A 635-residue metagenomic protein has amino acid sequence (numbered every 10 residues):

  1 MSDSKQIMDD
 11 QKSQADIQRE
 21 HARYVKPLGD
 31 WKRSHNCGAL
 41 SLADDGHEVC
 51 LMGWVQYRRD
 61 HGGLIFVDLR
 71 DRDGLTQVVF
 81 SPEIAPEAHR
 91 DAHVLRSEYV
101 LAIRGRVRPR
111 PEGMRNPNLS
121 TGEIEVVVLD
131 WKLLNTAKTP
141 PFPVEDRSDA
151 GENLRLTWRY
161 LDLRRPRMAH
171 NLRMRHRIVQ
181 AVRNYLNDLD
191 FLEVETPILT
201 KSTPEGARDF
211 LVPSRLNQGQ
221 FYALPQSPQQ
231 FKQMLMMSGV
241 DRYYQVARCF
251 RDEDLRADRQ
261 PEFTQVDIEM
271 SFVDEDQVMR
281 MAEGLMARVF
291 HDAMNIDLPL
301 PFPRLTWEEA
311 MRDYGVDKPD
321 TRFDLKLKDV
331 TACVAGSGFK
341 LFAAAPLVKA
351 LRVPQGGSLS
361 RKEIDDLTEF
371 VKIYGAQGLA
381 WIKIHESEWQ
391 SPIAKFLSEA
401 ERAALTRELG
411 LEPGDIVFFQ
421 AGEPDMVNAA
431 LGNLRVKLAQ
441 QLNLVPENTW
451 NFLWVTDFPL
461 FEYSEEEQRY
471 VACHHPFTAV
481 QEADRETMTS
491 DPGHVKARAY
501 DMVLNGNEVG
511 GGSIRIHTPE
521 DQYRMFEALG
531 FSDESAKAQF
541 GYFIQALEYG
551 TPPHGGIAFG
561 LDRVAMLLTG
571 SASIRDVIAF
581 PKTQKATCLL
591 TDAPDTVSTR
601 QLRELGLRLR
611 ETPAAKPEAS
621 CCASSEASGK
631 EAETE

Functional and structural regions predicted by a protein language model:
M1-E635: Class II aminoacyl-tRNA synthetase catalytic cores and aaRS-like
